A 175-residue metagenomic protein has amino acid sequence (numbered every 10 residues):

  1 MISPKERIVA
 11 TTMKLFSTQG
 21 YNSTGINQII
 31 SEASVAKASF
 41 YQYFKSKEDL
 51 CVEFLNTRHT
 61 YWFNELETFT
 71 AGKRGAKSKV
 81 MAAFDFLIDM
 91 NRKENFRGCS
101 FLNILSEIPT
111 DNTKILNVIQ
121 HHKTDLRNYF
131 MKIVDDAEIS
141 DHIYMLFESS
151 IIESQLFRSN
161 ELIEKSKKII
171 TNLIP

Functional and structural regions predicted by a protein language model:
M1-Q19, S23-V35, D49: Basic, helix-initiating cap at the start of DNA-binding domains
A33-F44: Short hydrophobic/aromatic patch on the recognition helix
F44, C51-R58, E65: Alpha-helical DNA-contacting segments of helix-turn-helix folds
E48-L50, I104: A secondary-structure capping/hinge motif
E53, E67-K93, S140-I143: Hydrophobic alpha-helical connector segments
S78, T110-D135, K168: Amphipathic alpha-helical packing segments from all-alpha helical-bundle domains
N91-K114: Amphipathic alpha-helical segments used for helix-helix packing
A137-F157, I169-N172: Hydrophobic alpha-helical segments that form the core of small-molecule binding pockets and/or dimer interfaces
